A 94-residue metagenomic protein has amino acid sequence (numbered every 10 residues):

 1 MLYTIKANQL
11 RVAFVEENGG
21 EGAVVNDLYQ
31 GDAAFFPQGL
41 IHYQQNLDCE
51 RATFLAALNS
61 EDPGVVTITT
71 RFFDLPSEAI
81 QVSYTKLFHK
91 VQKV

Functional and structural regions predicted by a protein language model:
M1-G19, Q30-D32: Glycine- and acidic-residue-biased ligand/ion/polar-headgroup-sensing regions
Y3-I5, F35, N46-C49: Extracellular/periplasmic catalytic domains that process cell-envelope and extracellular macromolecules
R11, D32-A34, G39-Y43: Histidine-centered metal-chelating micro-motifs
E17-N26, Y43-V94: Double-stranded beta-helix
V24-A34: Aromatic/His-enriched, Gly/Pro-containing loop or helix-boundary segments that lie immediately adjacent to catalytic
